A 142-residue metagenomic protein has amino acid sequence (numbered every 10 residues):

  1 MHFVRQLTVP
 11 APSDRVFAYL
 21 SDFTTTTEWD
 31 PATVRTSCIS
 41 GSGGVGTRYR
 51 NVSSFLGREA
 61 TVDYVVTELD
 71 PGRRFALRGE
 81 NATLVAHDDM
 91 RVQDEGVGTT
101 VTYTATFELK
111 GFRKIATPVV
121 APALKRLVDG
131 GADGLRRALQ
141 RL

Functional and structural regions predicted by a protein language model:
M1-S37, G44: Hydrophobic ligand-binding cavity/cleft-lining segments
V4-Q6, T61-D63, H87-D89: Well-ordered beta-strand positions in beta-sheet-rich domains
V9, S53, A105-F107: Hydrophobic beta-strand positions in extracellular immunoglobulin-like domains
D14-F17, D129, D133: Amphipathic alpha-helical segments that line or abut small-molecule/effector binding pockets and mediate allosteric
L20, D30, G79, A116 (+1 more regions): Short, flexible helix/strand-to-coil boundary loops that buttress conserved ligand/catalytic motifs in alpha/beta
S37-T83, E95, T100, G130-L142: Glycine-rich portal/gate segments that line the openings of hydrophobic small-molecule binding cavities
R78-G130: Beta-strand/loop substructures that line and gate deep hydrophobic ligand-binding cavities in soluble
